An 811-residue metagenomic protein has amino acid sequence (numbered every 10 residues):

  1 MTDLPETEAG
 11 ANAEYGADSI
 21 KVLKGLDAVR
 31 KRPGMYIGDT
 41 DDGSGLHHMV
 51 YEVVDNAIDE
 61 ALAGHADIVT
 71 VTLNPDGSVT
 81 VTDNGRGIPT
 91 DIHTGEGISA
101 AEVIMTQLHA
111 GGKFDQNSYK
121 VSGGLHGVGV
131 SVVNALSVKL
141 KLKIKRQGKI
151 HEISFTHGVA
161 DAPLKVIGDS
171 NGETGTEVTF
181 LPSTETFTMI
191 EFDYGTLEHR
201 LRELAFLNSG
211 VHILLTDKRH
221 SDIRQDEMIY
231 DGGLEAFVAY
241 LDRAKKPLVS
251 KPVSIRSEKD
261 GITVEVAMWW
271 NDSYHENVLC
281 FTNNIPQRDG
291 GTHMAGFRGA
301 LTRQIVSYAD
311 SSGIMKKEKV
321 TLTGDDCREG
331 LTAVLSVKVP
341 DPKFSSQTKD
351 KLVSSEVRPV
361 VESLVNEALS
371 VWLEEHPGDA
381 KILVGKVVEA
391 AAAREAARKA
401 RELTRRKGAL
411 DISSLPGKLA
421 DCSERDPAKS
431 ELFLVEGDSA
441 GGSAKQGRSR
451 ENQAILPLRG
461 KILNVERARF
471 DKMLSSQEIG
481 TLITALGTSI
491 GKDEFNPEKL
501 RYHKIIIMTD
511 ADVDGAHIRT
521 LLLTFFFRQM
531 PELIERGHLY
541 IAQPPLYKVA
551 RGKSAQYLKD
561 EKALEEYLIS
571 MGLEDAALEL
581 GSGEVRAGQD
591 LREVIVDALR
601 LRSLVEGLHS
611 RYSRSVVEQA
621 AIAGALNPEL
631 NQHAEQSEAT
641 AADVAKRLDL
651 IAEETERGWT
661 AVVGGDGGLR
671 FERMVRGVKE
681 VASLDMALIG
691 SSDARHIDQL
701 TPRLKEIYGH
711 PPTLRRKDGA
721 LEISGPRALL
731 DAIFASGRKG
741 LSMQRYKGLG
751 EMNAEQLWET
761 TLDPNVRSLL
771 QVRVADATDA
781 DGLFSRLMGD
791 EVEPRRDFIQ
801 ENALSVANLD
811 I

Functional and structural regions predicted by a protein language model:
M1-I811: Conserved phosphate-chemistry cores used by DNA topoisomerases
